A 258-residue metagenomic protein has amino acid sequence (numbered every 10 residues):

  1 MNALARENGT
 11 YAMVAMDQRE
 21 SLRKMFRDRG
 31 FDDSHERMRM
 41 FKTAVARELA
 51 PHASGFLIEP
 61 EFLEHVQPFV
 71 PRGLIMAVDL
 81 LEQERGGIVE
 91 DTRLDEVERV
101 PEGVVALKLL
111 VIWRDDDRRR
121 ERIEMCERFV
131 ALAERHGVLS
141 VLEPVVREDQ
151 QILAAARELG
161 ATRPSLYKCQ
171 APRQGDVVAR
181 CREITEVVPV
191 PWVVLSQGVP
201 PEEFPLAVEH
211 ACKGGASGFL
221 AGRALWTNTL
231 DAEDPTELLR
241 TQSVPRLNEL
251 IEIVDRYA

Functional and structural regions predicted by a protein language model:
M1-D116, E202-P205, E209-G218, R223 (+1 more regions): Alpha/beta catalytic barrel-like cores
G55-P60, A106-E121, A154-V177, V194-S196: Catalytic beta/alpha-barrel core
P68-E82, R122-L142, L153, V178-V199 (+1 more regions): Alpha-helix-loop-beta-strand connector modules within alpha/beta enzyme cores
W113, V146-R147, R173, L225: Conserved beta-strand edge residues that scaffold enzyme active sites
A133, L159, A211: Hydrophobic pocket-lining residues that define ligand/cofactor binding sites across diverse proteins
L139-E148, Q170-P172: Short, surface-exposed recognition loops or helix-turn segments adjacent to catalytic cores
P172-R223: Glycine/small-residue-rich hydrophobic helix-like segments
